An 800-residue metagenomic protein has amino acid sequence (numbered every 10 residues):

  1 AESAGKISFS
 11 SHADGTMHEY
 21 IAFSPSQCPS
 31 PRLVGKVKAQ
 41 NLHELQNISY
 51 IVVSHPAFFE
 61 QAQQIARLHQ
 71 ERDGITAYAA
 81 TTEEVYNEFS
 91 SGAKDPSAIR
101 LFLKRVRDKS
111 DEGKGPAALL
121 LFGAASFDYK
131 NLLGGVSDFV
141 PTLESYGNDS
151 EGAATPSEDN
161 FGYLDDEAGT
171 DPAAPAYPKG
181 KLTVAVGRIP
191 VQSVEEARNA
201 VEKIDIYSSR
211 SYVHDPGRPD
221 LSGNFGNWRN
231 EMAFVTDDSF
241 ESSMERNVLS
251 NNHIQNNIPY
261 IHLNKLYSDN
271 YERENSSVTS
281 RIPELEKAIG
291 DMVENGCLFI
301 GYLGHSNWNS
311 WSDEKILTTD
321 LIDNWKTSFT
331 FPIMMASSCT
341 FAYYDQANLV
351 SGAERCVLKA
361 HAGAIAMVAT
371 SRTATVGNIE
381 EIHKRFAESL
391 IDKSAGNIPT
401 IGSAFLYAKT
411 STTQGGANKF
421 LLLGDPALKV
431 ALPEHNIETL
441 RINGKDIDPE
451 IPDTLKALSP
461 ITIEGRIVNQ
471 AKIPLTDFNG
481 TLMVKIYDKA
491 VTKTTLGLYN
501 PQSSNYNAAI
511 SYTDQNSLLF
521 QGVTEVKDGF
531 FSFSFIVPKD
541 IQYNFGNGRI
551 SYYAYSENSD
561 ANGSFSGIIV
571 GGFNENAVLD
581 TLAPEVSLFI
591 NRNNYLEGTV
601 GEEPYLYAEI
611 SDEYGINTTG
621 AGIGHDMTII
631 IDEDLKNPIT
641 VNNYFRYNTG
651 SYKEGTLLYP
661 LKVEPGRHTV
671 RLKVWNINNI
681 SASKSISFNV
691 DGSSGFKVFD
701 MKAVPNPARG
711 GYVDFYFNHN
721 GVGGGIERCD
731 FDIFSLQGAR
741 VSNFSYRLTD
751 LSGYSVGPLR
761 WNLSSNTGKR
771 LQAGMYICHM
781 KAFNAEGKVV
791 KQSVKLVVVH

Functional and structural regions predicted by a protein language model:
A1-V523, K527-I536, N544-G546, A554-F573 (+2 more regions): Cysteine-dependent hydrolase recognition
H69, G529, A703-N706, F717 (+5 more regions): Terminal processing/anchoring signals of secreted or surface-associated proteins and related intramolecular
I437, A577-L588, H668, F696: Proline-centered linker/hinge motifs at extracellular inter-domain junctions
D448-V484, N593-D626, P707-H719, I726-R728 (+1 more regions): Contiguous beta-strand segments within globular domains
M483-G572, S587-I590, Y607-G692, L748-L759 (+1 more regions): Long, low-complexity serine/threonine/glycine- and acidic-rich segments characteristic of extracellular
I686-S687, K769-H800: C-terminal tail/sorting-segment detector
G692-S735, S745-R747, P758-W761: Glycine-centered coil/turn sites that cap beta-strands in beta-rich domains
R740-L771, A782-V790: Glycine-centered tight-turn motifs at strand-turn-strand junctions
